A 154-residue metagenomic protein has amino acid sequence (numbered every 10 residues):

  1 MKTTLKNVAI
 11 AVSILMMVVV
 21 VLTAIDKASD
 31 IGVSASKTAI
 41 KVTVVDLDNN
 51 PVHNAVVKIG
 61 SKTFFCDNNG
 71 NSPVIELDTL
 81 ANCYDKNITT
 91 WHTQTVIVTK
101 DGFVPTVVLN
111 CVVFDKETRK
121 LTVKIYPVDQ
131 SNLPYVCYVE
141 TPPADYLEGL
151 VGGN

Functional and structural regions predicted by a protein language model:
K2-A11: N-terminal Sec-pathway targeting helices
A11-V20: Bacterial N-terminal signal peptides
V21-A39, V45-D48, S131-N154: Beta-strand-rich domain onsets/edges
T38, D48-S61, F65-N68: Short, ordered, surface-exposed loop/turn motifs in non-cytosolic proteins
K62-C83: Short, acidic Ser/Thr/Gly-rich low-complexity loop/linker segments typical of extracellular and cell-surface proteins
S72-P73, R119-L121: Short strand-edge motifs at loop-to-beta-strand transitions and within beta-strands of extracellular beta-rich domains
N82-V112: A short, solvent-exposed loop/turn motif at the edges and junctions of modular extracellular/periplasmic domains
F114-T118, V128: Solvent-exposed, conformationally flexible loop/turn segments
